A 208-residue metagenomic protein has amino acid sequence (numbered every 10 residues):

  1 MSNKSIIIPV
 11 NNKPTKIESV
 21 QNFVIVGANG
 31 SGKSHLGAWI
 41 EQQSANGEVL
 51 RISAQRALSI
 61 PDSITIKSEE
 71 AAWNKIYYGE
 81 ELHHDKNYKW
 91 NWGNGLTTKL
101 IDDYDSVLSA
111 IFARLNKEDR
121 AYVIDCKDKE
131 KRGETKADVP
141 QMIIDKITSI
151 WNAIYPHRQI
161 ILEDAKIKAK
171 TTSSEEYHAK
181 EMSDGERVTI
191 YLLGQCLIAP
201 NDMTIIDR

Functional and structural regions predicted by a protein language model:
S2-I7, E80-R187, Y191-T204: Extended helical coiled-coil dimerization/tether regions that scaffold and oligomerize large DNA-maintenance assemblies
K13-V20, Q195-A199: Phosphate-binding P-loop
I25: Hydrophobic anchor at the beta1->P-loop junction of P-loop NTPases
A28: P-loop (Walker A) phosphate-binding loop of NTP-binding proteins
G32: Conserved glycine(s) of the Walker
L36-G37: Post-Walker A alpha-helix
Q42-L50, P200-N201: Post-Walker A helix-loop "phosphate-sensing" segment adjacent to the P-loop in P-loop NTPases
D207-R208: Walker B catalytic acidic pair
